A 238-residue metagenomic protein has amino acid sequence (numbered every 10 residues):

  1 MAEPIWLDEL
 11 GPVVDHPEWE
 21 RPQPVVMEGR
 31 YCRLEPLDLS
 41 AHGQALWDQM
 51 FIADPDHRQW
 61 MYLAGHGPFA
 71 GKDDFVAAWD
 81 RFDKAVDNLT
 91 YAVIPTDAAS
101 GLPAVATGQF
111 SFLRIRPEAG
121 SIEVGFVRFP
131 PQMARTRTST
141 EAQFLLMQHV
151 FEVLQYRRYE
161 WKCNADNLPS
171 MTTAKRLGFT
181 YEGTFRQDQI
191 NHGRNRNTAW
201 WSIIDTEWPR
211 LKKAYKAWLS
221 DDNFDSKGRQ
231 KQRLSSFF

Functional and structural regions predicted by a protein language model:
M1-T136, H149, V153, R194-A199 (+2 more regions): GNAT-family acyltransferases
Q49, W161, Y181-G183, W218: Tryptophan-centric aromatic hotspots in well-structured domains and transmembrane helices
R135-H149, T172: Conserved acetyl-CoA-binding loop-helix of GNAT-fold acetyltransferases
V150-L154, L177, Y181-G183: Short, well-ordered alpha-helical segments in soluble proteins
E152-K162: Conserved GNAT acetyl-CoA-binding A-motif
W161-S170: Conserved beta-strand-loop-alpha-helix junction that forms the acyl-donor binding cleft
T173-A174, W201: Conserved active-site tyrosine of GNAT-family acetyltransferases
T180-R194: Conserved catalytic-core motifs of GNAT/GCN5-like acyltransferases
